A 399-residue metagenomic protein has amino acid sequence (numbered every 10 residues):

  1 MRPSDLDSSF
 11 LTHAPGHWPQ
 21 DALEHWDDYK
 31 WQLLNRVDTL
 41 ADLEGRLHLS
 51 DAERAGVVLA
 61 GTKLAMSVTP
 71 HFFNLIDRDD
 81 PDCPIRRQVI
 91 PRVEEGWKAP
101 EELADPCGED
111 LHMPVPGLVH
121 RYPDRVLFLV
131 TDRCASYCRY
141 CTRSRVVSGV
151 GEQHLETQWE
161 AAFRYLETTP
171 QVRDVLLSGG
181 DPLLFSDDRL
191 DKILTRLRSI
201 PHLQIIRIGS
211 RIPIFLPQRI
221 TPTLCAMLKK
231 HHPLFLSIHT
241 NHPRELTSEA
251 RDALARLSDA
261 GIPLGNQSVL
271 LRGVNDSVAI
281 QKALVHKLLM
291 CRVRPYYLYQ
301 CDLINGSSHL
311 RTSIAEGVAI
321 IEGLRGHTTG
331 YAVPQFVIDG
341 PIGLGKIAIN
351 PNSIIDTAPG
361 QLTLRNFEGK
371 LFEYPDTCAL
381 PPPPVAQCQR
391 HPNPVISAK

Functional and structural regions predicted by a protein language model:
M1-H120: Flexible, acidic/Gly-rich N-terminal and inter-domain linker regions that tether and position cofactor-handling modules
A65-V68, L111-R143: N-terminal pre-triad scaffold of radical SAM enzymes
Y140-C141, P170, R251-D276, F367-K399: Mobile, glycine- and charge-enriched loop segments and immediately flanking short secondary-structure elements within
C141-Q153: Iron-sulfur (Fe-S) cluster-binding segments and ferredoxin-like electron-carrier domains, especially [2Fe-2S]
E152-A161: Short cysteine/histidine-rich metal-coordination sites, predominantly Zn2+-binding motifs
E160-D174, L183-T328: Conserved AdoMet/S-adenosylmethionine-binding subsite of the radical SAM
I321-A398: C-terminal accessory regions of radical SAM enzymes
